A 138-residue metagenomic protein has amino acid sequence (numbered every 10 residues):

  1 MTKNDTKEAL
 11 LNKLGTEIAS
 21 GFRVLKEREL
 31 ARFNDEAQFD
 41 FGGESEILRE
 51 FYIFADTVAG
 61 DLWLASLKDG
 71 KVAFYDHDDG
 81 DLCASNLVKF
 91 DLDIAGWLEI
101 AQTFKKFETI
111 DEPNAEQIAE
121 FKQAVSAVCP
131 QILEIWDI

Functional and structural regions predicted by a protein language model:
M1-D69, E112, S126-I138: A surface-exposed partner-binding patch
A19-E27, D79-I94, Q123-S126: Short, exposed beta-strand "edge-strand" segments with a Pro/Gly-rich flavor and a Y/T-containing core
Y52, D56, D76-H77, D91 (+1 more regions): Functionally constrained cores in energy, signaling, and assembly domains
A73-T109: Compact, glycine/acidic-enriched structural inserts
K105-Q123: Short, highly charge-biased, low-complexity peptide segments
